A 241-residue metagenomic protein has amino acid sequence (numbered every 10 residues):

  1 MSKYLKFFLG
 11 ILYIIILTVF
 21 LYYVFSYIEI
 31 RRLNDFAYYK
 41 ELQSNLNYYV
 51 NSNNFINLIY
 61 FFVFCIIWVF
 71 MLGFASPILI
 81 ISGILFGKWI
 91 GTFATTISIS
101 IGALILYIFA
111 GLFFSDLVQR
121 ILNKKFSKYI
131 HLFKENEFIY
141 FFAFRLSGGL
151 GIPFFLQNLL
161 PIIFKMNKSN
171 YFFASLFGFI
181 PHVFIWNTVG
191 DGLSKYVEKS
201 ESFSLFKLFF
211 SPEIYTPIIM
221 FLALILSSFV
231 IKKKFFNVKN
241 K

Functional and structural regions predicted by a protein language model:
S2-V63, S100-L159, I163-N170, L193-K207 (+1 more regions): Membrane-interfacial helix-loop-helix
K6, F64-W68, A94-T95, A143-S147 (+2 more regions): Alpha-helical transmembrane segments of multi-pass integral membrane proteins
F62-I90, G149-L159, F179-I185: Transmembrane helix boundary and interhelical junction motifs in multipass membrane proteins
L79-I101, I162-F173: Interfacial segments of multi-pass membrane proteins
W89-I97, Y107-L112, T188-V189: Juxtamembrane membrane-interface segments at transmembrane alpha-helix termini
S98-G102, F177-P181, G190: Transmembrane alpha-helical core residues of multi-pass small-molecule transporters, especially secondary transporters
F172-S175, N187: Helix-helix packing/entry segments at the starts of transmembrane helices
L208-I219: Membrane-interface transmembrane-helix boundary segments in multi-pass integral membrane proteins
